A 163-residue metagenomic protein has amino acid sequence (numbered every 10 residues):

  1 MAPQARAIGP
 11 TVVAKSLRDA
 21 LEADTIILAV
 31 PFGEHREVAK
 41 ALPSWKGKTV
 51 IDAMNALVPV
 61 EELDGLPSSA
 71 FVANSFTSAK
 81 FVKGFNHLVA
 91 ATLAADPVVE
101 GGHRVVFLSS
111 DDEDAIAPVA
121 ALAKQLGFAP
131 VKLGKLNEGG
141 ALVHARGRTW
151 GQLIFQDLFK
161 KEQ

Functional and structural regions predicted by a protein language model:
M1-T25, G33-S44: Conserved N-terminal Rossmann-fold NAD(P) cofactor-binding segment
A14, K80-N86, V131-G134: General beta-strand structural signal in soluble alpha/beta enzymes
E22, G47, S78-F81: A glycine-biased structural micro-motif
D24-I27, I51: N-terminal Rossmann-like NAD(P) cofactor-binding module of classical short-chain dehydrogenase/reductase
L28-P31, M54: Glycine-rich, N-terminal phosphate-binding loop of Rossmann-like dinucleotide-binding domains
A41-K48, F76, V99-E100: Short, conserved loop/helix-junction motifs that constitute active-site signature segments in enzyme catalytic cores
A53-V99: Rossmann-fold NAD(P)-binding glycine/threonine-rich loop
R104-Q163: Active-site-lining helix/loop region of Rossmann-like oxidoreductase modules
